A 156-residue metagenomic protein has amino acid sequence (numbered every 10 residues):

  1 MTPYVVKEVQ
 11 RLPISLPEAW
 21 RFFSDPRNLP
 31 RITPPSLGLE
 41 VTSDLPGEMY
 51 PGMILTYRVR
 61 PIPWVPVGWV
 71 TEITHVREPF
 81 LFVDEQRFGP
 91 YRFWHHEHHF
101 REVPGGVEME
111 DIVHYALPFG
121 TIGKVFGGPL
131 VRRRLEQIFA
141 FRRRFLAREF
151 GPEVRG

Functional and structural regions predicted by a protein language model:
M1-Y50: Hydrophobic ligand-binding cavity/cleft-lining segments
V5-K7, P66-V70, R92-H96: Short, surface-exposed coil-to-beta transition loops
V9-P13, R58, E72, H99-R101 (+1 more regions): Generic structural detector for well-ordered beta-strands
L12-I14, P61-P63, H75, P90 (+1 more regions): Beta-strand elements of well-folded, non-transmembrane domains
S15, E78-P79, V103-G106: Short strand-connecting beta-turns/loops that link adjacent beta-strands
E18-F23, L29, L55-Y57, I73 (+3 more regions): Hydrophobic pocket/interface hotspot
E40-F88, E108, F141-G156: Glycine-rich portal/gate segments that line the openings of hydrophobic small-molecule binding cavities
E85-Q137: Beta-strand/loop substructures that line and gate deep hydrophobic ligand-binding cavities in soluble
